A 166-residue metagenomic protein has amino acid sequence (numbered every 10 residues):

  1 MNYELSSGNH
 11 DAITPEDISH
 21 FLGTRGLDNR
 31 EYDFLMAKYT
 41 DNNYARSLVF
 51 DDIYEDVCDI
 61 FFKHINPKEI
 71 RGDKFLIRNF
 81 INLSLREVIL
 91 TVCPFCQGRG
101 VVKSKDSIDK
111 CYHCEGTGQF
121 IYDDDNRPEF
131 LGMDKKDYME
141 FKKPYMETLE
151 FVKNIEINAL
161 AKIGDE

Functional and structural regions predicted by a protein language model:
M1-F80: N-terminal alpha-helical interaction blocks
T14, D28, V49, N66 (+8 more regions): Serine/threonine-rich low-complexity intrinsically disordered regions
K68-K74, V102-D109: Generic structural signal for short, solvent-exposed loop/turn connectors between secondary structure elements
N79-V92, G98-D106: Short, flexible, mixed-charge glycine/proline-rich loop motifs that serve as phosphate/nucleic-acid-contacting
C93-C96, C111-C114: Short cysteine-rich clusters marking metal-coordination/redox-active sites
V101-V102, Q119-Y122: Short functional micro-motifs and their immediate structural scaffolds
Y122-E166: Long, charge-rich boundary regions
